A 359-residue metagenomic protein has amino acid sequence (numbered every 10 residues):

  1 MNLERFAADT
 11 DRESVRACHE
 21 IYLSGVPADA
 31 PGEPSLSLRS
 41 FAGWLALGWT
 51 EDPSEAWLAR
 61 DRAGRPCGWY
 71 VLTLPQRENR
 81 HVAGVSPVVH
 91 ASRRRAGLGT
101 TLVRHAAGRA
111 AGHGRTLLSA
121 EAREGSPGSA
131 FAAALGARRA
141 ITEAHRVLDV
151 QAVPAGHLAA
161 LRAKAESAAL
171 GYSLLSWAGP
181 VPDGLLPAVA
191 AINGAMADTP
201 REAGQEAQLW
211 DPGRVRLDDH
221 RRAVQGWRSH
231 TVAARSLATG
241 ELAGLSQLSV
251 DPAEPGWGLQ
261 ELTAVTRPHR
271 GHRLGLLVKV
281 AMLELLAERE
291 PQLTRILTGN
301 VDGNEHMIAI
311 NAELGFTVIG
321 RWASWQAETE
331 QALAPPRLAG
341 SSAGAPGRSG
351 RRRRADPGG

Functional and structural regions predicted by a protein language model:
M1-L47, E51-D52, E166-R214, P336-S341 (+1 more regions): Short amphipathic alpha-helix that is part of the acyltransferase structural core
W44-L58, G68, R221-V232: A short helix-loop-beta-strand connector motif used in the catalytic cores of GNAT acetyltransferases and, in some
R60, S86-R94, R235, L262-G271: A short, internal acetyl-CoA/4′-phosphopantetheine-binding micro-motif in the GNAT/acyltransferase core
L74-V85, R94, H113, D251-E261 (+2 more regions): A conserved beta-turn-beta hairpin within the catalytic core of GNAT-like acetyltransferases that forms part
Q76, V103-G184, W322-A327: Acyl-donor-binding surface of acyltransferase catalytic domains
A91-R94, S119-S129, T266-R270, R295-I308 (+1 more regions): Conserved beta-strand-loop-alpha-helix junction that forms the acyl-donor binding cleft
R95-G108, A133-A134, V265, G271-L285 (+1 more regions): Conserved acetyl-CoA-binding loop-helix of GNAT-fold acetyltransferases
A110-R123, W257, L286-G299: Conserved GNAT acetyl-CoA-binding A-motif
